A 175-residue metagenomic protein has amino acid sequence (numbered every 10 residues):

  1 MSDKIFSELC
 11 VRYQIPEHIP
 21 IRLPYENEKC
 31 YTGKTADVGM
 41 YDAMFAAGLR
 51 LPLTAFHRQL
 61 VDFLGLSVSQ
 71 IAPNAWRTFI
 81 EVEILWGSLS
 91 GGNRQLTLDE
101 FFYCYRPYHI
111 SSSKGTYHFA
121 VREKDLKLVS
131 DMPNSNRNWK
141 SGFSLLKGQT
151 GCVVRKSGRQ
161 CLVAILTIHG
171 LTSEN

Functional and structural regions predicted by a protein language model:
M1-N175: Residue-register detector that marks a fixed positional context within folded domains
